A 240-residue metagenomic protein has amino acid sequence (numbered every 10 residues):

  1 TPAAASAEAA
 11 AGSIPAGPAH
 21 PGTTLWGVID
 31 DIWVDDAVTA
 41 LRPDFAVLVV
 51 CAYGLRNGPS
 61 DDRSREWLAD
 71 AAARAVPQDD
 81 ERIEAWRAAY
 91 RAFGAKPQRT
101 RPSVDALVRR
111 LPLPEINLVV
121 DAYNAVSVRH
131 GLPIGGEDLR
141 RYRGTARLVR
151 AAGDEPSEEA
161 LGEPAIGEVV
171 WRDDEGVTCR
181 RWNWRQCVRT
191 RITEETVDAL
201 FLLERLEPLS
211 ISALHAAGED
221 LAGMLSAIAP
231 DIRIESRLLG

Functional and structural regions predicted by a protein language model:
P21-G240: Charge-biased, low-complexity intrinsically disordered regions
